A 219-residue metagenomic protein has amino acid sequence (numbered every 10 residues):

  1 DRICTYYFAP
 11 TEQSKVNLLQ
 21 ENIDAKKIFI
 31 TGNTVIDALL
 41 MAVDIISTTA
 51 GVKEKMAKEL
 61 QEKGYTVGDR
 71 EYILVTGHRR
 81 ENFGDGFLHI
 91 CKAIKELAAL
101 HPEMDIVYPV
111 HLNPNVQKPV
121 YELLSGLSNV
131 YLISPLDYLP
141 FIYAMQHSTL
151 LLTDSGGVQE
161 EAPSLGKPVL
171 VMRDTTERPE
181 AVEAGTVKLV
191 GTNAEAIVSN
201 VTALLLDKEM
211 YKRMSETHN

Functional and structural regions predicted by a protein language model:
D1-Y108, P114-N219: Nucleotide-activated sugar donor-binding and catalytic core shared by glycosyltransferases and related lipid-linked
